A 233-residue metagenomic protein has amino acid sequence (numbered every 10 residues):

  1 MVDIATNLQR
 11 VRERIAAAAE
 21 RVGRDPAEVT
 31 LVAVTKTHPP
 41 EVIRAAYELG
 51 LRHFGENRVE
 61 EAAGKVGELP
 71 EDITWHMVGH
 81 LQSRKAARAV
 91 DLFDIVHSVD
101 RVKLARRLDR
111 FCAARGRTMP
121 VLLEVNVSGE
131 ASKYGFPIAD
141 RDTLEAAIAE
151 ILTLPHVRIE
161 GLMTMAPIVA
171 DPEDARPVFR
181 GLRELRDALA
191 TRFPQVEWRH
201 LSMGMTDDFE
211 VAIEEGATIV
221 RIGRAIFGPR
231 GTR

Functional and structural regions predicted by a protein language model:
M1-F209, I213-E215, F227-P229: Conserved alpha/beta-domain cores
A217-R233: Gly/Pro- and small hydrophobic-enriched strand-loop and loop-to-helix capping segments that sit at the rims
